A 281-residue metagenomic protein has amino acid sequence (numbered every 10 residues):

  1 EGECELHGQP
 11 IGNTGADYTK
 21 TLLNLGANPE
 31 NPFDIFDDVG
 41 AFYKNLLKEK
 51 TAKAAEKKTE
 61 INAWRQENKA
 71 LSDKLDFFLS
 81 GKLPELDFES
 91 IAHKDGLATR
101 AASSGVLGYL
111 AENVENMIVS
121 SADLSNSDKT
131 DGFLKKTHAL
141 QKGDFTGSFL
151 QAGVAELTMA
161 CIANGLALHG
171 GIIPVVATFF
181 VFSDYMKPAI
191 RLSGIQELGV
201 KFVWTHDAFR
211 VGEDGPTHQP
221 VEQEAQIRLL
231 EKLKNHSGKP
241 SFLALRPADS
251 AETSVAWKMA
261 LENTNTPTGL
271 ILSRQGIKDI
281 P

Functional and structural regions predicted by a protein language model:
E1-E60, P267, G276-P281: Glycine/aspartate-rich loop-and-adjacent alpha/beta segment that forms the canonical ThDP
G40-I280: Thiamine diphosphate
